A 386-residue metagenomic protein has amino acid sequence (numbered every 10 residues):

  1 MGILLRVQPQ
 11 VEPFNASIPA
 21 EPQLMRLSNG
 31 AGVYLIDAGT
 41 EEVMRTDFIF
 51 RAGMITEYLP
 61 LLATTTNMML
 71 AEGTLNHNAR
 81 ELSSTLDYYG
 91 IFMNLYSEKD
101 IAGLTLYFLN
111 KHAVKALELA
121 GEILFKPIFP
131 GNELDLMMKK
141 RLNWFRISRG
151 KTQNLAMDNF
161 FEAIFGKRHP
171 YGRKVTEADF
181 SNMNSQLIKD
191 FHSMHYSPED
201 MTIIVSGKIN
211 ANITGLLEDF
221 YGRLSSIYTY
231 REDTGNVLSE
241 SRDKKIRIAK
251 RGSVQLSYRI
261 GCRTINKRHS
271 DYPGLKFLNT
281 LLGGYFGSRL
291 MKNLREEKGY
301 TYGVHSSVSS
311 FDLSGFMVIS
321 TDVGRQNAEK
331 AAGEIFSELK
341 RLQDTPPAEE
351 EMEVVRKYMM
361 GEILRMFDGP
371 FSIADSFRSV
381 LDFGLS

Functional and structural regions predicted by a protein language model:
M1-S84, K189-N293, A332, F336: His/Glu-rich zincin catalytic helix
M1-V7, R26, E81-R231, V237 (+3 more regions): Charge-rich, well-structured scaffold segments of protease-associated domains
